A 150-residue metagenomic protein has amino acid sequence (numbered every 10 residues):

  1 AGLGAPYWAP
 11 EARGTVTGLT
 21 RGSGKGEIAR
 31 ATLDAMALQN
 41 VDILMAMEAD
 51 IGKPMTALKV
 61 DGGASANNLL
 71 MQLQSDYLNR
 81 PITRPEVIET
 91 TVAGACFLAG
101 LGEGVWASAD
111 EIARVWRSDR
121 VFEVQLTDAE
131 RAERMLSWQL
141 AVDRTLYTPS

Functional and structural regions predicted by a protein language model:
A1-S150: Glycine/Thr-rich phosphate-binding loops that ligate phosphate moieties of nucleotide and other phosphorylated ligands
